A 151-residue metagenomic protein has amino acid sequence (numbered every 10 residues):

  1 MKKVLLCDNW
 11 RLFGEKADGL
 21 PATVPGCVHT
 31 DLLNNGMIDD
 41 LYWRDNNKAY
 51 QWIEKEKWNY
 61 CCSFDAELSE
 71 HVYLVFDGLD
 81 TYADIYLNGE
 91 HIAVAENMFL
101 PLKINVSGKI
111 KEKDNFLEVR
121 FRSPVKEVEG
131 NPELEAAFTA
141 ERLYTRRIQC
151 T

Functional and structural regions predicted by a protein language model:
K3-K16, C27-G36, E54-T151: Accessory beta-strand-rich segments of carbohydrate-active enzymes
K16, L20-A22: Solvent-exposed adhesion/ligand-recognition segments of exported proteins
D39: Glycine-rich phosphate/pyrophosphate-binding loop and adjacent beta-alpha nucleotide/cofactor-binding cores
N46-W52: Short, P/G- and charge-enriched loop/turn segments at secondary-structure junctions
